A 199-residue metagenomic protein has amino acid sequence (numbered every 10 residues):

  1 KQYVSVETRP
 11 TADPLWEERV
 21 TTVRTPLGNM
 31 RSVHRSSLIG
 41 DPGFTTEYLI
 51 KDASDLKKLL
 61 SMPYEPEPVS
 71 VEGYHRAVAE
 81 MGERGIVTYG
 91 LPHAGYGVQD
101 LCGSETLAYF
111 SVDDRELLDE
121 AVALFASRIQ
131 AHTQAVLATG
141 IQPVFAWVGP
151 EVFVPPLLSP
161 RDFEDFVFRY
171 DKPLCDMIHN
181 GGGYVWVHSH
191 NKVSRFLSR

Functional and structural regions predicted by a protein language model:
K1-P42, E72-R76, G82-G85, E116 (+2 more regions): N-terminal basic, low-complexity leaders that serve as flexible interaction/assembly modules and, when applicable, as
N29, S54-R199: Active-site loop segments of alpha/beta catalytic cores
S32-R35, F44-T45, V98-C102: Short, conserved acidic/polar surface loops in the N-terminal third of protein domains
I39-K51: Short, surface-exposed linear segments at secondary-structure transitions and domain or protein termini
